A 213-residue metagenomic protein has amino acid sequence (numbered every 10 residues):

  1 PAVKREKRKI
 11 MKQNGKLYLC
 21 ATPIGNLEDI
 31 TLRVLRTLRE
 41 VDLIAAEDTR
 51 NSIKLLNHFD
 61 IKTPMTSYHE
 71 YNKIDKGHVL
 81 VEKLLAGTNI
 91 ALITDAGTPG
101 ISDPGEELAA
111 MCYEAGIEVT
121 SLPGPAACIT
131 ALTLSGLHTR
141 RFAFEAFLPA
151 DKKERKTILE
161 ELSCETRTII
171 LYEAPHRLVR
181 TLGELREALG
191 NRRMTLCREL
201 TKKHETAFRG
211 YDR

Functional and structural regions predicted by a protein language model:
P1-I10: N-terminal amphipathic/basic-hydrophobic helices that include classical n-h-c signal peptides and signal-anchor
I10-Y71: Glycine-rich, flexible N-terminal cofactor/catalytic loop recognition
G15-L17, T88-A91, T168: Loop/turn-to-beta-strand initiation segments
I24-L27, D95-P99, P175-R177, K202: Short glycine-rich anion-binding loops that position phosphate/pyrophosphate groups of nucleotides and phosphorylated
Y68-I74, L148-D151: Conserved helicase motor
G77-A126: Glycine/small-residue-rich loop that forms an oxyanion/phosphate-binding "nest" at active or ligand-binding sites
E107-E165: Class I SAM-dependent methyltransferase SAM-binding "motif I" and its flanking Rossmann-like core
T168, Y172-R213: A contiguous loop/helix-start segment that scaffolds small-molecule binding in enzyme catalytic cores
